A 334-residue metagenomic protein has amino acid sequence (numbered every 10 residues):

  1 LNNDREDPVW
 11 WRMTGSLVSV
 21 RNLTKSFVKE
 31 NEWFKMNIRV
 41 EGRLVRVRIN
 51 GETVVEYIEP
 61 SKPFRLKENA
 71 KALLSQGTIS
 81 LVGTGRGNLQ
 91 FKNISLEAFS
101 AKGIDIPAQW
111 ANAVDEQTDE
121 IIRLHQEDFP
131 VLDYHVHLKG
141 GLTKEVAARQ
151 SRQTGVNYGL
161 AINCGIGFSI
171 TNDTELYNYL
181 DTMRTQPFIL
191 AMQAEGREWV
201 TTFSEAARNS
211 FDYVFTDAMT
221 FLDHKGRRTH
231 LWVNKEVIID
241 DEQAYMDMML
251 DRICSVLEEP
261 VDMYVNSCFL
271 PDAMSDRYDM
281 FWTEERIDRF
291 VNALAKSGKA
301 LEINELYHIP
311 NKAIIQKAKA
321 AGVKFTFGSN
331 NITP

Functional and structural regions predicted by a protein language model:
L1-D115: Carbohydrate-interacting regions of secretory-pathway proteins
M36, H135, V214, L301 (+1 more regions): Conserved, mostly hydrophobic/aromatic
F99, C164, M219, F269 (+1 more regions): Flexible loop residues that form catalytic and substrate-binding hotspots at small-molecule/glycan-binding clefts
V114-E198, A273-S275, D279-M280, R289-F290 (+2 more regions): An N-terminally biased module of ancient metal coordination in phosphate/nucleic-acid-related enzymes
T143-K144, R227-R228, A273-F281, L306-A321 (+1 more regions): Histidine/acidic-residue-rich catalytic or RNA/ligand-binding cores of hydrolases and nuclease-related proteins
N172-K296: Extended substrate/RNA-proximal surfaces in nucleic-acid metabolism proteins
F290-N331: Glycine/small-residue-rich hydrophobic helix-like segments
